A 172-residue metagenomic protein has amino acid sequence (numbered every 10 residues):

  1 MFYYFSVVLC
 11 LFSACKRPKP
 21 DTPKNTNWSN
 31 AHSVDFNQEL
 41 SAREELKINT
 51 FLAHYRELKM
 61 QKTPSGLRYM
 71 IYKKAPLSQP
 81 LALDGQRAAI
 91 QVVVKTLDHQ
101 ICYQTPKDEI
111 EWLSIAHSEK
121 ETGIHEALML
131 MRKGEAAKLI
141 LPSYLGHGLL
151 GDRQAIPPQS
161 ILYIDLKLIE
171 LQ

Functional and structural regions predicted by a protein language model:
M1-C15: Sec-dependent bacterial lipoprotein signal peptides
C15-Q172: Cross-family detector of peptidyl-prolyl cis-trans isomerase
